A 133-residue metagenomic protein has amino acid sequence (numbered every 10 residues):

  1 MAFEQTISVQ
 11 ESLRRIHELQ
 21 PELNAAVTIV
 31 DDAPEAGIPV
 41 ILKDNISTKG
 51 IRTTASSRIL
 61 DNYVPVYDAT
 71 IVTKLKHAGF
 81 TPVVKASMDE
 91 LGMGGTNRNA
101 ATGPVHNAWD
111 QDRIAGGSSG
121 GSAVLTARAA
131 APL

Functional and structural regions predicted by a protein language model:
M1-V64, D68-A69, L91-M93: Short, well-ordered alpha-helical
T73-L133: Short glycine/serine-rich loop segments
